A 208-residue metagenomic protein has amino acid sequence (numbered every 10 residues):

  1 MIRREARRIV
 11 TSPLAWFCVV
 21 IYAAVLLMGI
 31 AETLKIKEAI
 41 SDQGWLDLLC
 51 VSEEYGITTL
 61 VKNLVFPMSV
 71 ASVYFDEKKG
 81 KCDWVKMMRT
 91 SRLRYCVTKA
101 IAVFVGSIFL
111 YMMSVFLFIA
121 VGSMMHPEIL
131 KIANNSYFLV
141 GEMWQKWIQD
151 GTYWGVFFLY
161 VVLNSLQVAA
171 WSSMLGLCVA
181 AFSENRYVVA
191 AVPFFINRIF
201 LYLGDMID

Functional and structural regions predicted by a protein language model:
M1-V19: Aromatic- and glycine-rich beta-strand/loop motifs that create alpha-glucan
I9-V10, M88, I108, F182-S183: Transmembrane helix irregularities
P13-L14, S91-L93, N185-V188: Membrane-helix interface segments
C18-A24, R186-F200: Central hydrophobic cores of alpha-helical transmembrane segments in multi-pass integral membrane proteins
A24-D76, V97-A181, Y202: Secretory targeting signals
V70-M88, R92: Transmembrane helix boundary and interhelical loop/hinge segments in multi-pass membrane proteins
D205-D208: Extracellular/periplasmic helix-loop-helix junctions in multi-pass membrane proteins
